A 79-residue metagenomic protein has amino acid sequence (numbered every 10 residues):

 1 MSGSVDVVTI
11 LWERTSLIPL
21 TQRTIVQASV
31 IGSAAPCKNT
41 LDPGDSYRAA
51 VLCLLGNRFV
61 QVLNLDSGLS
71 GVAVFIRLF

Functional and structural regions predicted by a protein language model:
M1-F79: Terminus-proximal functional modules
